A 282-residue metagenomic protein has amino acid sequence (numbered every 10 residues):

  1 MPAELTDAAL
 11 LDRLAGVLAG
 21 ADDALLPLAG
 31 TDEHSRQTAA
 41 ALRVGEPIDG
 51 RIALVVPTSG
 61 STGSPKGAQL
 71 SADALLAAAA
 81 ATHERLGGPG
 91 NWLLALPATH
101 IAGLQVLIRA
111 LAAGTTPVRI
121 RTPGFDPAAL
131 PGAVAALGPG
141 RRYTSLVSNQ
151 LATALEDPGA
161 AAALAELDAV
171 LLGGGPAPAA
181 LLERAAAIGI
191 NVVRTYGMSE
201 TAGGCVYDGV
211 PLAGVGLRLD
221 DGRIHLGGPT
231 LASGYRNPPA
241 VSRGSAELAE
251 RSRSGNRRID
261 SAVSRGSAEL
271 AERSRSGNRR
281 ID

Functional and structural regions predicted by a protein language model:
E4-L26, T31, G90-N91, I108-V118: A short helix-loop-beta submotif of the ANL/AMP-binding
L5-L11, A41-P57, G88-N91: Conserved pre-ATP/AMP-binding loop-to-beta segment of ANL
R51-A80, G87: Conserved AMP-binding A3 loop
T58-S61, W92, L107, T144 (+3 more regions): Conserved S/T- and glycine-rich ATP-binding loop of Class I adenylate-forming
A72-A78, N91-T153, V193: AMP-binding/adenylate-forming
E156-G209, R218: Gly/Ser/Thr-rich phosphate-binding loop
P211, G222-G244, R253-G255, R275-G277 (+1 more regions): Conserved ATP/PPi-binding loop(s) of AMP-dependent carboxylate-activating enzymes
E247-R251, V263, E269-R273: Intrinsically disordered, low-complexity segments used as extracellular stalks/linkers and nuclear/regulatory IDRs
